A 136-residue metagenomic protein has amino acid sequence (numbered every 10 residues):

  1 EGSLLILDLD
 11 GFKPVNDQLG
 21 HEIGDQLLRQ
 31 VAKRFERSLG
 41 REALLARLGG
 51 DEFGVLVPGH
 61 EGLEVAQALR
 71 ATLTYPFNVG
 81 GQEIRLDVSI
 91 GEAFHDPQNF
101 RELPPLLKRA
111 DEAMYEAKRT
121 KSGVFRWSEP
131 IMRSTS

Functional and structural regions predicted by a protein language model:
E1, Q82-I84: A generic structural micro-feature
E1-S3, D10-G40, A46-G50, G54-V55 (+3 more regions): Conserved long alpha-helical elements within nucleotide-processing catalytic cores of c-di-GMP signaling and class III
L4-I6, R126-W127: Core hydrophobic beta-sheet residues of small sensory/regulatory alpha/beta domains, primarily PAS-family
L45, N78, Q82, S89-Q98 (+2 more regions): Cyclic nucleotide signaling catalytic output domains
V55, L86-V88: HATPase_c (GHKL) ATP-binding subdomain of two-component histidine kinases
G59-H60, P97-F100: Short, surface-exposed acidic/glycine-rich loop or hinge patches that mediate macromolecular interfaces
L63, R101-P104: Residues in well-ordered alpha-helical elements
T72-P76: Short, proline-centered helix/strand-breaking motifs
